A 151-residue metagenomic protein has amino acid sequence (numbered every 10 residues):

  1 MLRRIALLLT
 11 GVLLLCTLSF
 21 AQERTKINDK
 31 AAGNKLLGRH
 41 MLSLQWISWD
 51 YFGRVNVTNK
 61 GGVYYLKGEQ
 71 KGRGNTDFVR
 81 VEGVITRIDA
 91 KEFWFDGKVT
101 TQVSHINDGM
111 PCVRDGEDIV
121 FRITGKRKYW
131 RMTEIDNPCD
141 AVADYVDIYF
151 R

Functional and structural regions predicted by a protein language model:
M1-L9: Bacterial N-terminal signal peptides that target proteins for export
L8-T17: Bacterial N-terminal signal peptides
Q22-V84: N-terminal secretory signal peptides
N59-G61, I85-W94, F121-R127: A short, structured loop/turn motif at beta-sheet edges
Y64-G68, F93-G97, K128-E134: Short hydrophobic/aromatic-rich beta-strand segments that constitute the beta-sheet cores of beta-sandwich/beta-barrel
K71-G72, K98-I106, E134-A141: Short, solvent-exposed aromatic-acidic interface loops
V79-E82, I88-A90, R127-Y129, T133-R151: Edge beta-strand at a domain terminus
F95-G125: An anionic, turn-rich surface loop/hairpin at beta-sheet edges that serves as a generic interaction/coordination patch
